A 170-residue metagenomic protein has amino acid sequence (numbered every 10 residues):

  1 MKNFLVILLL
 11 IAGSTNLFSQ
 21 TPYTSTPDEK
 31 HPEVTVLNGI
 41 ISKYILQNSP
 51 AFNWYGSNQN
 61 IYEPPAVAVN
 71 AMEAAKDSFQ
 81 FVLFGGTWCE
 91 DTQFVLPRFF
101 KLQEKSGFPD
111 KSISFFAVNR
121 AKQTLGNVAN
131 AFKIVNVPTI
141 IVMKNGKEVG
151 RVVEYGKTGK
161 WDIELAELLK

Functional and structural regions predicted by a protein language model:
M1-Y23: Bacterial Sec-dependent N-terminal signal peptides
F18-V69, E73-A75, A166-K170: Non-globular targeting/processing and membrane-anchoring segments
F81-G86, D110-T124: Thiol-based oxidoreductase modules, predominantly thioredoxin-like and allied folds used for disulfide exchange
T87-V95: Conserved redox-active cysteine motifs that mediate thiol-disulfide chemistry, especially di-cysteine Cys-X(1-2)-Cys
K105-P109: Short helix-capping segments at alpha-helix termini
F115-N136, V142, L168-L169: Thioredoxin-like thiol-disulfide oxidoreductase module
N136, I141-K170: Non-catalytic, surface beta->alpha helical segment in thiol-disulfide oxidoreductase systems
